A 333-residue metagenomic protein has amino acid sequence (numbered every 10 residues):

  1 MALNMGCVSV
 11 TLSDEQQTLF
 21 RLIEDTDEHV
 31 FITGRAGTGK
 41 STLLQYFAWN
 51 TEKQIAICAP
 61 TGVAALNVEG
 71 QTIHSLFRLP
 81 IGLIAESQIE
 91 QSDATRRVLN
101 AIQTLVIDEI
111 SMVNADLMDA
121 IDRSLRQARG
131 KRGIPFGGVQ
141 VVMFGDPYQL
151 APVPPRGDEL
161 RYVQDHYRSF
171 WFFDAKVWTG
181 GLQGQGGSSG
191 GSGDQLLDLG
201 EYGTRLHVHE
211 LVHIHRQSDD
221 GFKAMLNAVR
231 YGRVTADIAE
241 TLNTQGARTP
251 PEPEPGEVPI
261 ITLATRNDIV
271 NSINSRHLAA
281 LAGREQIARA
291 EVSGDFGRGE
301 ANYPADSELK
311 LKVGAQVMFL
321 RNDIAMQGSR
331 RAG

Functional and structural regions predicted by a protein language model:
M1-G333: Conserved ATP-binding/catalytic motifs of P-loop helicase motor domains
